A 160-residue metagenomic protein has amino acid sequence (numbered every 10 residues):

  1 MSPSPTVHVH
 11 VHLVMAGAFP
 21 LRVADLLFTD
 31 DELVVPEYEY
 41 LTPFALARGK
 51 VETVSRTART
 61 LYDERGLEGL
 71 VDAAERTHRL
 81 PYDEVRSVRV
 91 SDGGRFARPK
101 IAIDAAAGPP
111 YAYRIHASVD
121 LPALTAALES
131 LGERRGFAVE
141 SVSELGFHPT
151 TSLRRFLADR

Functional and structural regions predicted by a protein language model:
S2-L21: The phosphoinositide-binding surface of pleckstrin homology
S2-P3, L21-V23, P36-R48, T57-R160: Acidic, Ser/Thr- and proline-rich intrinsically disordered linker/docking segments of eukaryotic scaffolds
A24-F28: Short, exposed beta-strand/loop patches in secreted or surface proteins that constitute
D31-V34: Hydrophobic residues embedded in beta-strands of well-ordered beta-sheets
